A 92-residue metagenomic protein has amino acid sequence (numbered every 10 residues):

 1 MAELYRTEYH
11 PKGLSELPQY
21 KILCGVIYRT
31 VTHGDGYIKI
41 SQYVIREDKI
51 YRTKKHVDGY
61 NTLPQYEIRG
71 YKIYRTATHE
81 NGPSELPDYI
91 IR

Functional and structural regions predicted by a protein language model:
M1-R92: Intrinsically disordered, low-complexity proline/glycine-rich segments
